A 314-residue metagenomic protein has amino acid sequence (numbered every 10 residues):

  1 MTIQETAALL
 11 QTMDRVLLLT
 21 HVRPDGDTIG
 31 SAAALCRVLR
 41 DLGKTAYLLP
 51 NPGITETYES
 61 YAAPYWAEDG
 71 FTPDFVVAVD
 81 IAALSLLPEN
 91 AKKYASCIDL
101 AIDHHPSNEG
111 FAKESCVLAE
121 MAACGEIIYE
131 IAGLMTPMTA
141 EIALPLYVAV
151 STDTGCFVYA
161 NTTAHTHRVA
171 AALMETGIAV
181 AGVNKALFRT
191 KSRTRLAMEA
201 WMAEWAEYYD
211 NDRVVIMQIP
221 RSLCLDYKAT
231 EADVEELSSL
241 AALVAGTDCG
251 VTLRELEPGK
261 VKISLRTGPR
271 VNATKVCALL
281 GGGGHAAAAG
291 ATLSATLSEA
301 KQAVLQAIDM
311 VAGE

Functional and structural regions predicted by a protein language model:
T2-R23, T28-E59, G70-F75, G155-E314: Hydrophobic helix-and-loop "lid/oligomerization" segment in the mid-to-C-terminal part of catalytic domains
L10, D69-G70, A91-Y94, N108-E109 (+4 more regions): Solvent-exposed alpha-helices and their adjacent loops that cap or buttress functional pockets in soluble metabolic
L19, R23, A78, A101-I102 (+1 more regions): Generic enzyme active-site microenvironment
L35-C36, K93-S96, V117-L118, R168: Glycine-rich, phosphate-binding/catalytic loops in enzymes
A46-L48, D99, L146: Hydrophobic/aromatic residues located in beta-strands of well-ordered beta-sheets within soluble catalytic
E59-E114: Active-site cofactor/cluster-binding pocket
P64-A67, V117-E120, T267-P269: Short, hinge-like loop/turn segments at secondary-structure boundaries
H105-A170: Short alpha-helices
